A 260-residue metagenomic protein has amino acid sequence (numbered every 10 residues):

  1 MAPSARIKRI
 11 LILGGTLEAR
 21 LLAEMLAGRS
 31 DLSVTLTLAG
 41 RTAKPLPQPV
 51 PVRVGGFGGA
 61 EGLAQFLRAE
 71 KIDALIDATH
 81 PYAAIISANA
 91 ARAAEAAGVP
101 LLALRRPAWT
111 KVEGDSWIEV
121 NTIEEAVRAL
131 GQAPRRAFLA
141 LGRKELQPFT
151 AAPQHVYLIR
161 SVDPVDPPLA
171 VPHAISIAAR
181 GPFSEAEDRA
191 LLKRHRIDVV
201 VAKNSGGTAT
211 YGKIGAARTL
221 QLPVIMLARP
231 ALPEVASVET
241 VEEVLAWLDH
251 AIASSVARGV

Functional and structural regions predicted by a protein language model:
I10-A39: N-terminal basic/disordered segments at the start of proteins
T35-G58, E113-S116, P168-A174: N-terminal beta-loop-helix "entrance" segment that forms/cooperates in small-molecule cofactor or anionic ligand
L36-K44, L104-T110, I123, R143-L146 (+2 more regions): Short, polar loop motifs at secondary-structure junctions
V50-E70, A178-E187: Glycine-rich, highly charged phosphate/nucleotide-binding loops
A64-E124: Glycine/small-residue-rich loop that forms an oxyanion/phosphate-binding "nest" at active or ligand-binding sites
E124-L158: Internal active-site segments that recognize and position negatively charged phosphoryl groups and nucleotide moieties
T150-P182: Histidine/lysine/aspartate-rich catalytic loop segments that bind and position anionic ligands
H195, N204-A216, V224-V260: C-terminal functional extensions of proteins
